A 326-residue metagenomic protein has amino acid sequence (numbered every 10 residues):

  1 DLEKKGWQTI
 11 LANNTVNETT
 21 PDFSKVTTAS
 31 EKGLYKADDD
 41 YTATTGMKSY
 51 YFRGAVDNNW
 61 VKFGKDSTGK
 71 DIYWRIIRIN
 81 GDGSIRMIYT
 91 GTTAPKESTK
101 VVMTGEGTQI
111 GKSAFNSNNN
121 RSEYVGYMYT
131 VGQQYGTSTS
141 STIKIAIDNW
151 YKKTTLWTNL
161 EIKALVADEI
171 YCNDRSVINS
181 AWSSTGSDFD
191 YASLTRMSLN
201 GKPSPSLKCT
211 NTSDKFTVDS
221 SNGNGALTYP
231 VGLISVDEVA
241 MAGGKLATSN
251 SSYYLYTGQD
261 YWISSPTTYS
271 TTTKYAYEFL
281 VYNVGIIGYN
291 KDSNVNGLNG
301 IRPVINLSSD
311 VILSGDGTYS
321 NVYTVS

Functional and structural regions predicted by a protein language model:
D1-S326: Long, domain-scale functional regions
